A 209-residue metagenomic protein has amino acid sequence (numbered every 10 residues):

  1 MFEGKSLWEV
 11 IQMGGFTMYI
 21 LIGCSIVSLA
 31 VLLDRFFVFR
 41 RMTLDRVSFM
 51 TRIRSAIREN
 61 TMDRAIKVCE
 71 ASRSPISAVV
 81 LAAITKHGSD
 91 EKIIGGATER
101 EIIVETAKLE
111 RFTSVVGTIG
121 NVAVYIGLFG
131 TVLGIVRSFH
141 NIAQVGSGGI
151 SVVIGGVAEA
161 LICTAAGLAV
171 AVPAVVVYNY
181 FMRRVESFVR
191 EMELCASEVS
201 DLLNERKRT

Functional and structural regions predicted by a protein language model:
M1-S48: Hydrophobic membrane-targeting segments
W8-E9, I142-A143, I150-I154: Membrane-interfacial hairpin junctions
I22-S25, V153, V157, L168: Residue-level signature of the transmembrane alpha-helical core of multi-pass small-molecule transporters
F37, M42-G149, V176-T209: Predominantly long cytosolic amphipathic alpha-helical stalk/bundle segments
S114-I119, I150-T164: Cytoplasmic-entry segments and transmembrane alpha-helices of multi-pass inner-membrane transporters
E159-V176: Hydrophobic alpha-helical transmembrane segments of polytopic membrane proteins
